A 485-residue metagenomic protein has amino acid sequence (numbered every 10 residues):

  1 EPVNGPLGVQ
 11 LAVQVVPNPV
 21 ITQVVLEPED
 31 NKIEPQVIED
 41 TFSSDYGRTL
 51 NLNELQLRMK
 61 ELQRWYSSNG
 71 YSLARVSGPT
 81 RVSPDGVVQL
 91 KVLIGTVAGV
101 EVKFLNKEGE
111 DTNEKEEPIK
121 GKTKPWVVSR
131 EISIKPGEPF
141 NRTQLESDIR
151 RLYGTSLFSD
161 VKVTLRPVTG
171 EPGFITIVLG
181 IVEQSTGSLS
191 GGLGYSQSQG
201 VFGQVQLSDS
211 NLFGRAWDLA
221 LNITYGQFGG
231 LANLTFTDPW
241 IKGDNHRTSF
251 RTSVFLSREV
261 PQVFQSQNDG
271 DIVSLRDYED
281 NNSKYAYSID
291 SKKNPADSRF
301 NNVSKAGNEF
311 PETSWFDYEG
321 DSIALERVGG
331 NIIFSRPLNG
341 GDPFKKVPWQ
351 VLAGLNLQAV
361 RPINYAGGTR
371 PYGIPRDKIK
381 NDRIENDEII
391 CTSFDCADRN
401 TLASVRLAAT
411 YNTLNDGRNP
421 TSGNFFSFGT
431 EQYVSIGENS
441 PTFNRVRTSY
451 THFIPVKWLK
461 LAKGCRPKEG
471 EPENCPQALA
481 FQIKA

Functional and structural regions predicted by a protein language model:
E1-V201, V205-Q206, A220-W240, L355-Q358 (+3 more regions): Periplasmic polypeptide-binding modules associated with outer-membrane biogenesis and secretion
N31-Q36, Q63, R75, P118-W126 (+2 more regions): Gram-negative/organellar outer-membrane beta-barrel architecture
L50-N53, Y318, D416, E438: Short acidic, glycine/proline-enriched loop segments that cap or flank alpha-helices
E101-E114, S257-D271, L275, P337-G340 (+1 more regions): Short regulatory "switch" loops immediately downstream of catalytic or recognition motifs within protein catalytic
E101-V102, F250-V254, G330, S440-H452: Conserved long hydrophobic alpha-helices within structured protein cores
G368-A485: C-terminal outer-membrane beta-barrel translocator/porin domains of Gram-negative envelope proteins and their
